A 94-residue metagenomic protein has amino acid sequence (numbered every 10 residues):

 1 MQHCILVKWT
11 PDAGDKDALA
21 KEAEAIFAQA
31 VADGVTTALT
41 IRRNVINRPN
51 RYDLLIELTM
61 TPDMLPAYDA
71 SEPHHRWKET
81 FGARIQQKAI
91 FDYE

Functional and structural regions predicted by a protein language model:
M1-D53, D63-A67, E94: Short S/T/G/P-rich N-terminal loop/turn motif that feeds into the first structured element of a domain
A25, V31-V35, T59-F91: An amphipathic, aromatic/His-enriched active-site/gating alpha helix that lines ligand/cofactor pockets
